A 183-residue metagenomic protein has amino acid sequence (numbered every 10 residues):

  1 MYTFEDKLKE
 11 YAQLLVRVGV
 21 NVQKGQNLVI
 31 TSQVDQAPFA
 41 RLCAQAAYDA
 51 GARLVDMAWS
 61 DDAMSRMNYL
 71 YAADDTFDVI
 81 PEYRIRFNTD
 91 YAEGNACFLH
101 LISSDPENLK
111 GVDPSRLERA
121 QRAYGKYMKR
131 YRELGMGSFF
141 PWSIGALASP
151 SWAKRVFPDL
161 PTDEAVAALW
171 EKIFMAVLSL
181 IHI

Functional and structural regions predicted by a protein language model:
M1-Y2, A123: Short, mixed-charge, low-aromatic patches
Y2-S115, L134: Non-catalytic, beta-rich accessory domains that mediate macromolecular interactions or localization
S104, A120, Y124-E133, G137-M175: Structured, charged N-terminal subsegments at the starts of enzyme catalytic cores and at intra-chain domain/subunit
L178: Short regulatory "switch" loops immediately downstream of catalytic or recognition motifs within protein catalytic
I181-I183: Conserved small/polar residues in nucleotide/adenosyl-binding loops
